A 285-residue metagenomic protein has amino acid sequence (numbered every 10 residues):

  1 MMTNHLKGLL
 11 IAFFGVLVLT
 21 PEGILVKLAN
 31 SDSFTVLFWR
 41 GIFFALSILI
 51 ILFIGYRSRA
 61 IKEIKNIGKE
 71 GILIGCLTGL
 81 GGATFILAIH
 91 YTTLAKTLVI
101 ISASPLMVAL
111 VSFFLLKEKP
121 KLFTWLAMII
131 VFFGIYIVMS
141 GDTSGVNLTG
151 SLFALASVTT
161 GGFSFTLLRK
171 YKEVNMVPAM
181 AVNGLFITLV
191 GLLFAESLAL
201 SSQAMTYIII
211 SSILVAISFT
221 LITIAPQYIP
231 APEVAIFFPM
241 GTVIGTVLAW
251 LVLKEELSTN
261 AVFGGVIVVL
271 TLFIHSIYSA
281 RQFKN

Functional and structural regions predicted by a protein language model:
M1-F38, I42, C76, T84 (+2 more regions): Glycine-/small-residue-enriched transmembrane alpha-helix faces in small-molecule transporters and effluxers
M1-L17, A45-L73, K119-W125, T143-T149 (+4 more regions): Membrane-interface interhelical linkers
M2, G41, L52, S140 (+1 more regions): C-terminal-most transmembrane helix of multi-pass membrane proteins
L10, F14, W39-F43, L73-C76 (+8 more regions): Hydrophobic residues within alpha-helical transmembrane segments of multi-pass solute transporters/permease subunits
L17-P21, L25, I51, I72-L87 (+7 more regions): Hydrophobic alpha-helical transmembrane segments of multi-pass membrane transport proteins, especially secondary
A29, V36, A88, F114-L116 (+7 more regions): Hydrophobic/aromatic residues within transmembrane alpha-helices of multi-pass small-molecule transporters
I48, T78, P120-S140, T159-G161 (+2 more regions): Hydrophobic transmembrane alpha-helices of multi-pass small-molecule transport proteins
F85, S104-L126, V243-F263: C-terminal transmembrane-helix exit sites in multi-pass transporters
